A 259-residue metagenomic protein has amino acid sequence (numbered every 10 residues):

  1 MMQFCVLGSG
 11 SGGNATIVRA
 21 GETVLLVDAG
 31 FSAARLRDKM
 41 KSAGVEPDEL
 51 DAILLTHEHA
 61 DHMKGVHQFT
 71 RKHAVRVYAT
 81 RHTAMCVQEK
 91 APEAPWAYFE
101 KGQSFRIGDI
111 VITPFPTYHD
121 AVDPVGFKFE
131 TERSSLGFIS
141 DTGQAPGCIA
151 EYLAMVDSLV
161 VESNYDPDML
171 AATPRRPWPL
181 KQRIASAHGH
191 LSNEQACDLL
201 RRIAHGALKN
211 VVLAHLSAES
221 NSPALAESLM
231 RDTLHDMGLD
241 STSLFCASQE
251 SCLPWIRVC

Functional and structural regions predicted by a protein language model:
M1-A43, V125-D141, S158: Conserved beta-strand hairpin/beta-sheet module of binuclear metal-dependent hydrolase folds, prominently
C5-A15, T56-V66, A84, Q88 (+1 more regions): Structured catalytic core of nucleotide-sugar glycosyltransferases
V27-G30, L50-E58, Y78-R81, G137-S140 (+3 more regions): Active-site neighborhood of phospho(di)ester-bond hydrolases with catalytic His/Asp-centered motifs
A34-A79, D157: Active-site metal-binding motif and surrounding structural segment of the metallo-beta-lactamase
K64-H73, C86-E89, N221-S228: Metal-dependent catalytic neighborhoods of phosphoester/phosphodiester hydrolases
A79-R133: Metallo-beta-lactamase
G147-A247: Cap/insert and terminal regions of metallo-dependent hydrolase folds
T242-C259: Short, basic/aromatic-enriched C-terminal tail that caps enzymatic domains
